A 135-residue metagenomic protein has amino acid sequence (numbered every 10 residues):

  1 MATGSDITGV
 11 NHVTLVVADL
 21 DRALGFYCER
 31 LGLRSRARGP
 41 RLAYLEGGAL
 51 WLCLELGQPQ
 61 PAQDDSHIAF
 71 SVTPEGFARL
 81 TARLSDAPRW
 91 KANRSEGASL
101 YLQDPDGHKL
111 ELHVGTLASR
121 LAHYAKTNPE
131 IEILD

Functional and structural regions predicted by a protein language model:
M1-D21, I68, A122-D135: N-terminal beta-strand motif that seeds the catalytic metal site of vicinal oxygen chelate
D6-G9, P61-D65, R94: Short glycine-enriched loop/turn motifs at secondary-structure junctions
H12-T14, Y44, W51, H67-A69 (+1 more regions): Short aromatic/hydrophobic contact patches that present stacked aromatics for nucleic-acid/ligand binding
D19-R34, L80-L84: Amphipathic alpha-helical segments
L20, A69-K109, V114-R120, L134: Vicinal oxygen chelate
R34-S66, P74, K109-T116: Conserved short beta-strand elements that form part of the metal-binding/catalytic scaffold of enzyme active sites
